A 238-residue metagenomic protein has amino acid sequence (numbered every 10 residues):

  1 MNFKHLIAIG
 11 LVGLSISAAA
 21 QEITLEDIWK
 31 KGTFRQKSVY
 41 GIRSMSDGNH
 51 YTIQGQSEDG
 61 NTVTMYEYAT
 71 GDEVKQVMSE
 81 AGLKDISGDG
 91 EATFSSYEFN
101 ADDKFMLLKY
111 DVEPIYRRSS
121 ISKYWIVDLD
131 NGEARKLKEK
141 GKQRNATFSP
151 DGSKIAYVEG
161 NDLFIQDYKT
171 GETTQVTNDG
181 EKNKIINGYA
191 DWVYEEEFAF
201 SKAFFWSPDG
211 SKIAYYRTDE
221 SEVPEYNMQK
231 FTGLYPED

Functional and structural regions predicted by a protein language model:
M1-I7: Bacterial N-terminal signal peptides that target proteins for export
I9-A19: Hydrophobic h-region of N-terminal signal peptides that target proteins for export in Gram-negative bacteria
A19-D238: Beta-propeller folds
